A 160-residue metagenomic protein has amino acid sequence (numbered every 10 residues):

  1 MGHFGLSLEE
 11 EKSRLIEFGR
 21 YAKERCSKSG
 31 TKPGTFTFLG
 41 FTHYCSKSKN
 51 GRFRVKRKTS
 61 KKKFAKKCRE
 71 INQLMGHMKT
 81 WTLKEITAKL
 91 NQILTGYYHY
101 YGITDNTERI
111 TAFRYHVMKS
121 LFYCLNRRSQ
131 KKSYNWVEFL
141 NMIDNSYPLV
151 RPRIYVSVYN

Functional and structural regions predicted by a protein language model:
M1-N160: Non-catalytic terminal/accessory segments
